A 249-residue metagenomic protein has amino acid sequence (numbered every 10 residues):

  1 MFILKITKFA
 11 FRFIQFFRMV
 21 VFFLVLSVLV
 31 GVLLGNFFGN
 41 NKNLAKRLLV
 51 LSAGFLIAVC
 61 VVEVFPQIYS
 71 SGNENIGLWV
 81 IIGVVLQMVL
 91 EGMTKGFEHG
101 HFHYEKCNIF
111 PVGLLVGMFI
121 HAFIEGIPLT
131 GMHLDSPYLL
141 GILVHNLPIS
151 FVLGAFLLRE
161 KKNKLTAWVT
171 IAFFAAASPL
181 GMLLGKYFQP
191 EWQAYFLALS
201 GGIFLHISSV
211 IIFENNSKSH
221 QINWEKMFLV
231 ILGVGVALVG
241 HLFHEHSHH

Functional and structural regions predicted by a protein language model:
M1-H249: Intrinsically disordered, metal-sensing/regulatory segments
